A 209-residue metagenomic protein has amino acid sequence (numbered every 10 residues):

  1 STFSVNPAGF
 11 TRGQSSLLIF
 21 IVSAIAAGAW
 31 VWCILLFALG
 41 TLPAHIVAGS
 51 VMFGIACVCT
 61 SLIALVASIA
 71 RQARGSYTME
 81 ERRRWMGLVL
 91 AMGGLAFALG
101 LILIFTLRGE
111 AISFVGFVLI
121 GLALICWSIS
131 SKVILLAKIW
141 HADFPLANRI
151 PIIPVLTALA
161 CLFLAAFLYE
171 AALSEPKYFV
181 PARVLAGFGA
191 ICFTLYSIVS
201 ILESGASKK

Functional and structural regions predicted by a protein language model:
S1-G13, A73-M79, K208-K209: Cytosolic juxtamembrane N-terminal segments of multi-pass membrane proteins
S15-L39, V47-Q72, R84-K138, P145-A172 (+1 more regions): Alpha-helical transmembrane segments and immediately adjacent membrane-interfacial amphipathic helices
